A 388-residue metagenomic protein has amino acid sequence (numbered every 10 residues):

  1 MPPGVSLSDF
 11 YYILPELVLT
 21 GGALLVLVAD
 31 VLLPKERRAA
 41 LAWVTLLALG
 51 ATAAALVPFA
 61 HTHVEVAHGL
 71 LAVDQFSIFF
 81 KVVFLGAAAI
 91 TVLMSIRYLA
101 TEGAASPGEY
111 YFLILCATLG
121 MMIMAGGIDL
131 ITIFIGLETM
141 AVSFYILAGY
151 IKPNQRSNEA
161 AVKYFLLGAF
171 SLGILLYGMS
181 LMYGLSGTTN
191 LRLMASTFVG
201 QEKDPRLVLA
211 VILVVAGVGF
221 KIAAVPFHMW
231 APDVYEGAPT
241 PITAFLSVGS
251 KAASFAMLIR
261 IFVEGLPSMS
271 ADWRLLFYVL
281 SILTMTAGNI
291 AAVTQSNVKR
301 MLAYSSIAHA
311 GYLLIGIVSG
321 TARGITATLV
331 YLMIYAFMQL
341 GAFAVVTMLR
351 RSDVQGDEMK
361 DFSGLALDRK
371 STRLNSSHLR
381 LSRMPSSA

Functional and structural regions predicted by a protein language model:
M1-R373, S377, S386-A388: Alpha-helical transmembrane segments of multi-pass membrane proteins predominantly involved in bioenergetics
R380-L381: Hydrophobic topology marker
